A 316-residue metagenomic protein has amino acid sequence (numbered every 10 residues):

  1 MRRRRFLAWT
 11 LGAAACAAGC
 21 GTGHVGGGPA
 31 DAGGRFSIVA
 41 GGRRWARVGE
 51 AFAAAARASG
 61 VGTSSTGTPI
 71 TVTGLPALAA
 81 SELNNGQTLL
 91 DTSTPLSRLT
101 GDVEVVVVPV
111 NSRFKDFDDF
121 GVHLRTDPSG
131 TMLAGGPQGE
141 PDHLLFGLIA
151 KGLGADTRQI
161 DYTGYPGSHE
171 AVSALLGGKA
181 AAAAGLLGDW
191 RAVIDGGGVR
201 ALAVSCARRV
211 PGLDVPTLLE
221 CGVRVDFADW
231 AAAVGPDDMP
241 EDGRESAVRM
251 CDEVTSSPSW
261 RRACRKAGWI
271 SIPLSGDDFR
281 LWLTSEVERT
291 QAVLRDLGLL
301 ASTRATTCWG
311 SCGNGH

Functional and structural regions predicted by a protein language model:
M1-R2: Carrier-protein-dependent adenylate-forming modules in NRPS/ANL systems
R5-G23: N-terminal export signals
L7, A53, G121, V172-L176 (+5 more regions): Non-transmembrane alpha-helical segments in soluble domains of secreted/periplasmic/extracellular proteins
A18-G21, L133-A134, L202, R262-C264 (+2 more regions): Short, hydrophobic secondary-structure boundary micro-motifs
G23-F227: Conserved hydrophobic/amphipathic secondary-structure segments that form or flank ligand- or partner-binding grooves
D31-G33, S246, M250-H316: An extracytoplasmic/periplasmic, membrane-proximal ligand-sensing/linker region
D119-R125, F227-W260: Bilobed periplasmic-binding protein/Venus flytrap-like ligand-binding cleft at the lobe interface of extracytoplasmic
